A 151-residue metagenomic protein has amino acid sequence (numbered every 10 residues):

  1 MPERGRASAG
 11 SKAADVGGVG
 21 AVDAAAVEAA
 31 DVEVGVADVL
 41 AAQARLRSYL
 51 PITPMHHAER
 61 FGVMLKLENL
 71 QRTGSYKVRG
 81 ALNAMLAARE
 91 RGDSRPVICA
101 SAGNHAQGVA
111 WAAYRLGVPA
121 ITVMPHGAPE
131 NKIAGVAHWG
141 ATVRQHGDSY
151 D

Functional and structural regions predicted by a protein language model:
M1-D151: PLP-dependent amino-acid enzyme catalytic core
